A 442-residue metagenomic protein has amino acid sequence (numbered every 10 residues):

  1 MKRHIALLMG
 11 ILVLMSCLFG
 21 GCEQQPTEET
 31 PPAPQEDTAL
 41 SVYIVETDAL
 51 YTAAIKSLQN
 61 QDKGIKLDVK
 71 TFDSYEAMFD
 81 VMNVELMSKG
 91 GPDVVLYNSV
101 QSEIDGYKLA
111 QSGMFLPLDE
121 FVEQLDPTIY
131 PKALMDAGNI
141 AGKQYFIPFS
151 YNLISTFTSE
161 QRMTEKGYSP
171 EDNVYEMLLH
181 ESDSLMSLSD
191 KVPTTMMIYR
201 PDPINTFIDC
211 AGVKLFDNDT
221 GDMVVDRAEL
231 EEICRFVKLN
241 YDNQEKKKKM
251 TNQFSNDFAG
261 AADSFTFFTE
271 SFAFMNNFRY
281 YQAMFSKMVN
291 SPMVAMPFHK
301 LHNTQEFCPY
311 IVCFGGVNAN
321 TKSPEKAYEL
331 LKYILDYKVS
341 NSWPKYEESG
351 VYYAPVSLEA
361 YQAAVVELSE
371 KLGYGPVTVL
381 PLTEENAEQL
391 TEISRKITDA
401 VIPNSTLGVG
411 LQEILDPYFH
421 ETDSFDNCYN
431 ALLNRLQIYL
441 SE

Functional and structural regions predicted by a protein language model:
P34-T47, I65-K70, V94, Y145: Short, well-ordered beta-strand elements
Q61-I129, K166-G167, S264-F267, A273-F274: Extracytoplasmic "Venus flytrap"/periplasmic binding protein-like
V100-S155, V294-K300: Hinge/lid segment of periplasmic solute-binding proteins
P117-I129, V213-C234, K287, K300-E306: Short, solvent-exposed loop/beta-turn-alpha elements that line the ligand-binding surface or hinge of extracytoplasmic
Y145-F149, I154, M177-V224, E229-E231 (+1 more regions): Extracytoplasmic/periplasmic solute-binding protein
T220-D257: Glycine-centered hinge/linker elements that transmit conformational signals in sensory and ligand-binding systems
K287-E359: Extracytoplasmic/periplasmic substrate-recognition and gating elements
P309, E370-S441: C-terminal capping/gating helix-and-loop segments adjacent to ligand/active sites or protein-protein/ligand interfaces
